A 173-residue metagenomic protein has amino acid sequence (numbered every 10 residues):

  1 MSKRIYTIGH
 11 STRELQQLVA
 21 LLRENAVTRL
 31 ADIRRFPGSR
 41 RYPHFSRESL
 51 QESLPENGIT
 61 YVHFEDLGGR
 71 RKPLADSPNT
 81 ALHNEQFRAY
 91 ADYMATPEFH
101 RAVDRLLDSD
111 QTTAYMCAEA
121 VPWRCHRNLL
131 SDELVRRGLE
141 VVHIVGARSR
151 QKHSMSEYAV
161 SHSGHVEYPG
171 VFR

Functional and structural regions predicted by a protein language model:
M1-R173: Residues lining hydrophobic/aromatic ligand-binding pockets adjacent to catalytic sites
